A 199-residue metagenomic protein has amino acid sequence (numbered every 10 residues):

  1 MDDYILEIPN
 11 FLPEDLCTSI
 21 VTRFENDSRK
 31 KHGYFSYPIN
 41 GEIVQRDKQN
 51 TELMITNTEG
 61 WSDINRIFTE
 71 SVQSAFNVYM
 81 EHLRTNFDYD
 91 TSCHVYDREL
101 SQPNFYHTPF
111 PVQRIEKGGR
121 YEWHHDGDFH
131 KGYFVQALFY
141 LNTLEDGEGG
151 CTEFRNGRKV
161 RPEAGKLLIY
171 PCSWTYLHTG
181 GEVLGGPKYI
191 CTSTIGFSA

Functional and structural regions predicted by a protein language model:
M1-L167, T175-A199: Fe(II)/2-oxoglutarate oxygenase catalytic core
